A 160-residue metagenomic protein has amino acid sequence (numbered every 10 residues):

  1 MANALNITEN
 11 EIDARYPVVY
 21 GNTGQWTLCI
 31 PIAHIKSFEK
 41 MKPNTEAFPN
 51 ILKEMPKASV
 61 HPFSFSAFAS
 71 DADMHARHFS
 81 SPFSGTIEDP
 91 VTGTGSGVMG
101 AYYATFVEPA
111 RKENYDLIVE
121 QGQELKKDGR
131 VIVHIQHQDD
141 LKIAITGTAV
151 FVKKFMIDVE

Functional and structural regions predicted by a protein language model:
M1-E160: Active-site proximal loop and beta-alpha junction motif in alpha/beta enzyme cores
